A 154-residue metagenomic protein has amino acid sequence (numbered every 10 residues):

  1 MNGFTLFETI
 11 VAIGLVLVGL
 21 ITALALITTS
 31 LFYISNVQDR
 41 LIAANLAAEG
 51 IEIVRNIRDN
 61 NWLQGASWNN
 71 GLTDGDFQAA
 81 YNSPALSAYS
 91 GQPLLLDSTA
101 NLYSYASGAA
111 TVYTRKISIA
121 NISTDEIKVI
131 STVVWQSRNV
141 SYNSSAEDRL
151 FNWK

Functional and structural regions predicted by a protein language model:
M1: Glycine-rich phosphate-binding loop
F4-A48: Aliphatic-rich helix starts adjacent to a transmembrane/signal segment
L41-K154: Low-complexity, Gly/Pro-rich coil/beta segments used as flexible assembly/activation regions
